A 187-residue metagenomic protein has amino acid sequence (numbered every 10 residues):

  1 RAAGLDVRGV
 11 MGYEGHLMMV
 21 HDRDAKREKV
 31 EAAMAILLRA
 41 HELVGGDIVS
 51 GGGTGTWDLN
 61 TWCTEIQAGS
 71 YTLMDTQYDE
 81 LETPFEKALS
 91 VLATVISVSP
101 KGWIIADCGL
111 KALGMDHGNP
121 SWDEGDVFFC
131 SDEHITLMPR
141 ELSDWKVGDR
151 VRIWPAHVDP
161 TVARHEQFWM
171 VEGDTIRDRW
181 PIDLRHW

Functional and structural regions predicted by a protein language model:
R1-T83: Active-site loop/helix belt of alpha/beta enzymes
A2, R8, W62, E82 (+5 more regions): Residue-level signal for the start and early helices of compact helical domains
V7-H21, G46-G52, E86-T94, D107-G114 (+3 more regions): Noncatalytic linker/hinge segments flanking ATPase motor cores
R8, E14, C63, S70 (+5 more regions): Generic secondary-structure boundary/loop-capping signal
K26-E28, G55-E124: Active-site loop ensemble at the mouth of alpha/beta enzyme cores that anchors a bound cofactor
E28, A32-I36, K87-S90, D132 (+1 more regions): Conserved active-site and cofactor/substrate-binding residues in soluble primary-metabolism enzymes
S99-W187: C-terminal accessory subdomain/extension
